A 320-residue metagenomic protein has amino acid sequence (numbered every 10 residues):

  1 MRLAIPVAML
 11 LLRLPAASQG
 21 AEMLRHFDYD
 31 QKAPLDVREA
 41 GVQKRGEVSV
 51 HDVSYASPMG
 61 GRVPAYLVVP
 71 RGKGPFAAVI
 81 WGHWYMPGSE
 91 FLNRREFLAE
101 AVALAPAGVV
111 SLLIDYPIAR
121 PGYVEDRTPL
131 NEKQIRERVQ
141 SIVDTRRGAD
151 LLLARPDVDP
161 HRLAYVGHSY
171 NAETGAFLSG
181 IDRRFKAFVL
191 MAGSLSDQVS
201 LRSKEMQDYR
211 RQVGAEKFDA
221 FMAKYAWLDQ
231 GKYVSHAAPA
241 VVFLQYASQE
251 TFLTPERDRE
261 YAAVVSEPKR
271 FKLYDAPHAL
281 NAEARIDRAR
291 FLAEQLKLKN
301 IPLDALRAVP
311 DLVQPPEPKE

Functional and structural regions predicted by a protein language model:
Y29-K73: N-terminal cap/lid segment of alpha/beta-hydrolase-fold proteins
A65, P75-Y85: Short beta-strand element of the alpha/beta-hydrolase
G82-V143, S200-Q207: Cap/lid segment of the alpha/beta-hydrolase catalytic domain
R146-E205: Primarily recognizes the serine-hydrolase "nucleophile elbow" in alpha/beta-hydrolase and SGNH/GDSL folds
F218-Y233: Active-site nucleophile elbow and catalytic-triad environment of alpha/beta-hydrolase enzymes
A237-A238, F243-Y246: Short beta-strand/loop motif that positions the catalytic acidic residue of the alpha/beta-hydrolase fold
T251-R257: Conserved alpha/beta-hydrolase "acid-adjacent" motif
R259-E320: C-terminal catalytic histidine-bearing segment of alpha/beta-hydrolase fold enzymes
